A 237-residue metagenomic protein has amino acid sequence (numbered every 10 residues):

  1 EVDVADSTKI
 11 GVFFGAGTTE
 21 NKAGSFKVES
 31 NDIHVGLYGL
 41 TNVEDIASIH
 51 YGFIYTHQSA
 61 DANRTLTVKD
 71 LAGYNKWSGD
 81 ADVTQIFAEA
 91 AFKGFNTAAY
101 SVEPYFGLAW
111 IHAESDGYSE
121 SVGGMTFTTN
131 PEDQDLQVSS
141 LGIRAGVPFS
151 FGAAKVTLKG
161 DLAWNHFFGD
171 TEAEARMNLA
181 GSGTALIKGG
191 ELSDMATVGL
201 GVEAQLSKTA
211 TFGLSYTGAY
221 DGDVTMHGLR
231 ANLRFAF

Functional and structural regions predicted by a protein language model:
E1-T97, G213, T217, D221-D223 (+1 more regions): Outer membrane beta-barrel translocator domains of Type V secretion systems
D6, D45, I49, Y55-S59 (+7 more regions): Membrane-insertion modules used to breach or fuse lipid bilayers
I10, T41, S121, M125-F237: Outer membrane beta-barrel transmembrane domains
T19-E29, H57-Q85, I111-S139, F167-L179 (+1 more regions): Extracellular/periplasm-exposed beta-strand and loop segments of Gram-negative cell-envelope proteins, dominated by
G52-F53, E103-F106, T157-D161: Beta-strand segments within the central parallel beta-sheet cores of soluble alpha/beta enzyme folds
A90, G94, V102, G107-S115: Solvent-exposed flexible segments
